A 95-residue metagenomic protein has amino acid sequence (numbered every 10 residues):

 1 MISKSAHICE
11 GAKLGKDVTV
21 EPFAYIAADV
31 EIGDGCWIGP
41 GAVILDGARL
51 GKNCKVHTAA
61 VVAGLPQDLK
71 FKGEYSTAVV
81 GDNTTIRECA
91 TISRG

Functional and structural regions predicted by a protein language model:
M1-K4: Short, basic phosphate-binding NTP loop
A6, A12, D17-V20, A24 (+10 more regions): A structural motif detector for beta-strand N-caps
G11, L69-G73, A90-G95: Active-site beta->alpha loop and helix N-cap motifs at the rims of alpha/beta catalytic domains
D29, G47, F71-G73: Alpha-helix N-cap/helix-start motif
